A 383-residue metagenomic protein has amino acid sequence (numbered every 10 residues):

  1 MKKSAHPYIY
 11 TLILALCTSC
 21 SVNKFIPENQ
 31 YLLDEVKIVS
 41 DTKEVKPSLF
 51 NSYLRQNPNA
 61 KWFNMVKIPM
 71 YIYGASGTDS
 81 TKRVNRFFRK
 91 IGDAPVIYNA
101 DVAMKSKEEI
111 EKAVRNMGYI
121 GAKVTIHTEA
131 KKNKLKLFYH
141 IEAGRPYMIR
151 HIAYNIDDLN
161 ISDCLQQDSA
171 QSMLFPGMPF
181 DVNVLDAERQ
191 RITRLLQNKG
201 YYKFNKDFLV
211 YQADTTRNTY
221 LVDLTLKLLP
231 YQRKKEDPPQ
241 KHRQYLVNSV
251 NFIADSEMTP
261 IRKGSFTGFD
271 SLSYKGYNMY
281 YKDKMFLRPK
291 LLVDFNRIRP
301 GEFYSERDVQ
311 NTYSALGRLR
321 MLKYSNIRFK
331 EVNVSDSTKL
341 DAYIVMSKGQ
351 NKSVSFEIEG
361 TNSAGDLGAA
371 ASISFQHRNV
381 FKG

Functional and structural regions predicted by a protein language model:
K2-I9: Bacterial N-terminal signal peptides that target proteins for export
T11-I13: Cleavable N-terminal export/targeting peptides
C17-S19: C-terminal motif of bacterial Sec signal peptides marking the signal peptidase cleavage site
S21-R318, K339: Interaction-mediating elements
M285-F286, S305-G383: Gram-negative/organellar outer-membrane beta-barrel architecture
